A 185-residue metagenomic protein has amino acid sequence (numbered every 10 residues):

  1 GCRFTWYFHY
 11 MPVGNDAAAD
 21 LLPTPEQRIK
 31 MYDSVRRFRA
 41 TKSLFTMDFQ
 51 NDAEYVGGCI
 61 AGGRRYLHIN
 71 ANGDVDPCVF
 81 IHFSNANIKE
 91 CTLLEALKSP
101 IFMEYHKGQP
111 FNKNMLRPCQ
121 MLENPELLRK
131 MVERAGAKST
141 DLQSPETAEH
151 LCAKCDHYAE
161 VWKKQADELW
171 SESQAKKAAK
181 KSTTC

Functional and structural regions predicted by a protein language model:
G1-G58, A71-N72, D76, F80-I88: Radical SAM enzyme [4Fe-4S]-AdoMet core and its adjacent flexible, acidic and glycine-rich loops/tails across
G58-C59, F111: Short secondary-structure boundary/capping segments
I60-R64: Short, small/polar residue-rich loop motifs at catalytic or cofactor-binding pockets
F80-C185: Flexible mid-to-C-terminal extensions adjoining Fe-S/redox cofactors in radical SAM and related proteins
